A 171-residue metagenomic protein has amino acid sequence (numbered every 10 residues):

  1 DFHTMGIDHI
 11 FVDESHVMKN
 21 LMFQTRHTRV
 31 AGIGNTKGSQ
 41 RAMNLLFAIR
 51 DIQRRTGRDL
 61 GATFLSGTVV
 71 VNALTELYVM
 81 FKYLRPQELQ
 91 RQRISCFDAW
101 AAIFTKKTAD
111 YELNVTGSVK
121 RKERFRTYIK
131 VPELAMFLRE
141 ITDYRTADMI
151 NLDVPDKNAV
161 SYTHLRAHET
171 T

Functional and structural regions predicted by a protein language model:
D1-H9, R41-N72, Y83-A167: Inter-lobe coupling linker of SF2 helicases/translocases
M5-A42: SF2 helicase catalytic motif II
V17-N20, N44, E76, A99: Generic alpha-helical secondary structure signal
L74-M80: Short regulatory helix/loop adjacent to the ATP-binding pocket of P-loop NTPases
